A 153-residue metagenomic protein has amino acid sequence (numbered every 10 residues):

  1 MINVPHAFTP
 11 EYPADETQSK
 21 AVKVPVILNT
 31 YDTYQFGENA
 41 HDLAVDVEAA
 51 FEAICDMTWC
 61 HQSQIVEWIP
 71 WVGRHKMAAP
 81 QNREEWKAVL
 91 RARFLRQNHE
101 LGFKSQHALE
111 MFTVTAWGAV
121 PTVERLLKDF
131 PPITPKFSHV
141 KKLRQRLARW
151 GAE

Functional and structural regions predicted by a protein language model:
M1-P10: A mobile, often basic/glycine-rich helix-loop segment that functions as the active-site lid/recognition loop
E11-K23, F36-E153: C-terminal accessory domains and tails appended to enzymatic cores
V26-N29: Hydrophobic/aromatic beta-strand patches that form the interior of the parallel beta-sheet core in alpha/beta enzyme
Y31-Q35: The feature captures the short pre-catalytic strand/loop hairpin that immediately precedes and shapes the active-site
